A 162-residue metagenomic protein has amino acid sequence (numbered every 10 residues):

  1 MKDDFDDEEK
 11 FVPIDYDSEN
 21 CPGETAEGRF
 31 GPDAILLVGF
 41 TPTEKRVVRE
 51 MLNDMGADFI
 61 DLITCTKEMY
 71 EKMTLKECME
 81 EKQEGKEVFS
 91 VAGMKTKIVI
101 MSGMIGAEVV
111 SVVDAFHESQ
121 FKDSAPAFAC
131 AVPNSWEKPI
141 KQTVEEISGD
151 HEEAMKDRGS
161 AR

Functional and structural regions predicted by a protein language model:
M1-D6, A154-R162: Short acidic DE-rich linear segments
K2-E80: N-terminal, charge-rich interaction modules
N20-R29, K86-A92, H117-Q120: Short, flexible, solvent-exposed loop/turn segments with mixed acidic/basic and small polar residues
F30-I35, A92-I98, S124: Glycine-rich, often proline-containing surface loops adjacent to acidic residues and nearby aromatics that form
R46, M104-S160: Helix-rich interaction surfaces within compact, conserved domain-sized segments that mediate assembly or partner
D54, I60, C65-K86, A115 (+1 more regions): A cross-kingdom feature marking solvent-exposed beta-strand/loop segments within repeated, beta-rich binding/scaffold
Q83-A115: Short, solvent-exposed interaction modules
